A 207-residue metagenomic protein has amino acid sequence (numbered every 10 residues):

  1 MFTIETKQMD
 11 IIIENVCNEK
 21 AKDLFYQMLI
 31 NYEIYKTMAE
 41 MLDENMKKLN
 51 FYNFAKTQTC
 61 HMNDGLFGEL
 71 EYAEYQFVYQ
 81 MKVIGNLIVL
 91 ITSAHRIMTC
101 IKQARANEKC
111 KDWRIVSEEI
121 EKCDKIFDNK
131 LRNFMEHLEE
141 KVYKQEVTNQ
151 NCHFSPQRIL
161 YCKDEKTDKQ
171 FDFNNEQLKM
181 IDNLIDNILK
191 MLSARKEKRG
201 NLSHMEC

Functional and structural regions predicted by a protein language model:
M1-D124, F154-C207: Amphipathic alpha-helical interface segments
K122-V147: Histidine-centered, metal-coordinating catalytic motifs and their short helical/loop contexts
Y143-R158: Short linear, low-complexity motifs centered on an aromatic residue
